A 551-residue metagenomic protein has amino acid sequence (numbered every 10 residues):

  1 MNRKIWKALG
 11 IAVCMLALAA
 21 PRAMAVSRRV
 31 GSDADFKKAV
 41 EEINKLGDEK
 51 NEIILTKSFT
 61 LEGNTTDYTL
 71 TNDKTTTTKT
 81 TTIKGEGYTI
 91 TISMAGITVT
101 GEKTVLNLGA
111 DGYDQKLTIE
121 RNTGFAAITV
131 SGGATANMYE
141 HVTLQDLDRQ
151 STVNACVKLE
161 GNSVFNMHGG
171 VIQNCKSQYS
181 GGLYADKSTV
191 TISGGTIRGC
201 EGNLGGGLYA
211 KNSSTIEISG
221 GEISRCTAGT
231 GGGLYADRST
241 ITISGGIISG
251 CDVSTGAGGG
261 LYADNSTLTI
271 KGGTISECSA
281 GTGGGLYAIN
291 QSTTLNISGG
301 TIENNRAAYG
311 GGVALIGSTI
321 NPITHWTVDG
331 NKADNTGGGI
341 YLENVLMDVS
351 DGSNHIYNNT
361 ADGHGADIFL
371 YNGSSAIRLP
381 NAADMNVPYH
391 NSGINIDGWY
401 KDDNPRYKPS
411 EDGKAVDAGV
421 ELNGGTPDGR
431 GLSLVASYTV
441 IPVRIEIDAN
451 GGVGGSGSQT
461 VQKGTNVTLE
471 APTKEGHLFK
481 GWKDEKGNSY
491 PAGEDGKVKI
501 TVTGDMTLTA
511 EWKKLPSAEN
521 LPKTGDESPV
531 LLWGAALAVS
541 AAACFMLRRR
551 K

Functional and structural regions predicted by a protein language model:
M1-V26, K551: Sec-dependent, cleavable N-terminal signal peptides
A19-R28, P522-S528: Sec-dependent signal peptide cleavage junction
V26-I54: Acidic Gly/Asp/Thr-rich repetitive segments characteristic of extracellular carbohydrate-active and adhesion proteins
R28-V30, F59, Y68, I90 (+3 more regions): Generic detection of short hydrophobic beta-strand segments and adjacent strand-loop junctions
L61-K84, I90-D111, T118-N137, R149-V164 (+8 more regions): Extracellular beta-strand-rich solenoid/capping regions of secreted or surface-exposed proteins that bind or remodel
T81-S93, G109-A126, Y139-N154, V164 (+13 more regions): Beta-strand-rich solenoid/repeat architectures in extracellular/passenger domains of polysaccharide-targeting enzymes
L370-S392, D397-A518: Secondary-structure capping and domain/repeat boundary segments
S528-R549: A cross-kingdom C-terminal cell-surface attachment/processing module
